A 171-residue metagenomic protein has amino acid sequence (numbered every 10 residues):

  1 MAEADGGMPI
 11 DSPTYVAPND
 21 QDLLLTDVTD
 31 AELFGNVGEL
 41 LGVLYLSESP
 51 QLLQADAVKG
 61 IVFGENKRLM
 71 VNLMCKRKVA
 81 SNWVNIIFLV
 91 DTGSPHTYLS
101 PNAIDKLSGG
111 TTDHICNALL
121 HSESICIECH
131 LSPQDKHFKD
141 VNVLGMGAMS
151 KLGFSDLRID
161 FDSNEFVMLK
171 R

Functional and structural regions predicted by a protein language model:
M1-R171: Pepsin/retropepsin-fold aspartyl endopeptidases
